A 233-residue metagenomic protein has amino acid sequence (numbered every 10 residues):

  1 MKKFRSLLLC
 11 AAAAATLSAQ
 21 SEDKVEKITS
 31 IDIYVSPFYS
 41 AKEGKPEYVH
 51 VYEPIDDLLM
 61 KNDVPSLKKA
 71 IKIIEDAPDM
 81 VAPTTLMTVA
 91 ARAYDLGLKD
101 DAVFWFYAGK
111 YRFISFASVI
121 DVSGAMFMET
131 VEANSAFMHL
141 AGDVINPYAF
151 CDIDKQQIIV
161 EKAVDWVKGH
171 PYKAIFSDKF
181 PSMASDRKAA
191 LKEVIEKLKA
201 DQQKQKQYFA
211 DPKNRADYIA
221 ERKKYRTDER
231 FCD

Functional and structural regions predicted by a protein language model:
K2-C10: Sec-dependent signal peptide recognition, specifically the positively charged N-region followed immediately by
C10-A19: Hydrophobic h-region of N-terminal signal peptides that target proteins for export in Gram-negative bacteria
S21-M80, R112, T130-D233: N-terminal alpha-helical interaction modules that lie
I55, V89-A91: Conserved small-residue packing positions in alpha-helical repeats and bundles
L59, Y94-D95: Hydrophobic/aromatic side-chain positions at a characteristic register within alpha-helices of tetratricopeptide repeats
K99-S115: TPR/TPR-like (Sel1-like) alpha-helical repeat modules
V119-T130: Acidic, Ser/Thr-rich low-complexity linear motifs
